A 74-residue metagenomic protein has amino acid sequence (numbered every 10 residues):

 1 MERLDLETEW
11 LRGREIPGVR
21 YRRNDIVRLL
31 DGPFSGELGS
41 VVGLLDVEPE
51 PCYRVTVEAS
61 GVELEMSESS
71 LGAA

Functional and structural regions predicted by a protein language model:
E2-A73: Basic/aromatic-rich interaction segments and small domains that mediate binding to polyanionic partners
